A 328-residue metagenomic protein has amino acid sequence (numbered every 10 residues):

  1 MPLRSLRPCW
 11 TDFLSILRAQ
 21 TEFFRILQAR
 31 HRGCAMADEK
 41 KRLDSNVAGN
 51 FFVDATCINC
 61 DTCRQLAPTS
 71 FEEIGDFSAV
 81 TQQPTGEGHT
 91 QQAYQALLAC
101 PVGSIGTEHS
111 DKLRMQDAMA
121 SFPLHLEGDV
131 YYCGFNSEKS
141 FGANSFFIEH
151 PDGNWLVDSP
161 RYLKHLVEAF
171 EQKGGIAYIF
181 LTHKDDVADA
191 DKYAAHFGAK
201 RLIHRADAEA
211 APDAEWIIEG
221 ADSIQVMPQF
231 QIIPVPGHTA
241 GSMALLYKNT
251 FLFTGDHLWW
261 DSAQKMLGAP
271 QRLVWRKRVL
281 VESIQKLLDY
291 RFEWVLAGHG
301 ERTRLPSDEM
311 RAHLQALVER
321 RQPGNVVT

Functional and structural regions predicted by a protein language model:
M36-V47: A detector for short, charged/polar N-terminal pre-domain segments
F51-A67, E87-G103: Cysteine-centered iron-sulfur cluster-binding motifs in ferredoxin-type domains/subunits of redox enzymes
G75-D76, N154-L156, Y162-K164, A177-Y178 (+3 more regions): Metallo-beta-lactamase
H89-G128, E149-P160, I176, I218-E219 (+4 more regions): Metallo-beta-lactamase
S110-G128, E168-E171, A188-A240, V274-F292: Metallo-beta-lactamase
A177-D186: Metallo-beta-lactamase
